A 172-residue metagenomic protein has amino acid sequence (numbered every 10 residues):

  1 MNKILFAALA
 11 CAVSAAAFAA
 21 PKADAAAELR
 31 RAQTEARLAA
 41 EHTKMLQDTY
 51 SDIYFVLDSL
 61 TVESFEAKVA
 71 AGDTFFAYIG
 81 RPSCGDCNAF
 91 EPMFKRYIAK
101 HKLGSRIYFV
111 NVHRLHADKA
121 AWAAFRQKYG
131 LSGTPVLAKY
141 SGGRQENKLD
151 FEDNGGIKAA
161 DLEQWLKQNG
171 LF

Functional and structural regions predicted by a protein language model:
M1-I4: Positively charged n-region of N-terminal signal peptides that target proteins for export
A10-F18: Hydrophobic h-region of N-terminal signal peptides that target proteins for export in Gram-negative bacteria
A20-T74, D161, W165-F172: N-terminal leader/targeting and pre-domain segments
D58-L60, I79, L103-A120: Thiol-based oxidoreductase modules, predominantly thioredoxin-like and allied folds used for disulfide exchange
G80-S83, G133: Short pre-active-site segment immediately N-terminal to redox-active cysteine/selenocysteine motifs in thiol-based
P82-D86, H113-A117, R144-E146: Solvent-exposed loop/turn segments at secondary-structure junctions within structured extracellular/periplasmic domains
N88-H101: Typically the conserved alpha-helix immediately C-terminal to a functionally engaged Cys/Sec in thioredoxin-like
V136-F172: Non-catalytic, surface beta->alpha helical segment in thiol-disulfide oxidoreductase systems
